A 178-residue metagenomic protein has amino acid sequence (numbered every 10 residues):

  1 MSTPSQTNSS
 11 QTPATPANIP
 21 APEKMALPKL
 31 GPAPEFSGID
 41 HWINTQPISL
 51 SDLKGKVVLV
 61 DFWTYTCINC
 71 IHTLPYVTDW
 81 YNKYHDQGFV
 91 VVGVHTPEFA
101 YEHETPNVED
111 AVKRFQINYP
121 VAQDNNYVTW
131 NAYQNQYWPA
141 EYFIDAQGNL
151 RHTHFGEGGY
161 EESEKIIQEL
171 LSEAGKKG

Functional and structural regions predicted by a protein language model:
M1-P22, N126, W130: Hydrophobic alpha-helical segments characteristic of multipass inner/organellar membrane proteins
P13-S51: N-terminal "domain-start" segment that seeds a small globular fold
W42, W63-T66, C70, W80 (+2 more regions): Signature tryptophan residues that serve as conserved aromatic anchors
I48-I71, V77, V91-V92: Short active-site neighborhood of thiol/selenol oxidoreductases, capturing the structured segment around
K56, A111-Y119, Q123-E169: Thiol/disulfide oxidoreductase modules built on the thioredoxin-like
I71-F115, A122-N131: Structural microenvironment flanking redox-active thiols in thiol-disulfide oxidoreductases
Q168-G178: Short, solvent-exposed cationic patches
